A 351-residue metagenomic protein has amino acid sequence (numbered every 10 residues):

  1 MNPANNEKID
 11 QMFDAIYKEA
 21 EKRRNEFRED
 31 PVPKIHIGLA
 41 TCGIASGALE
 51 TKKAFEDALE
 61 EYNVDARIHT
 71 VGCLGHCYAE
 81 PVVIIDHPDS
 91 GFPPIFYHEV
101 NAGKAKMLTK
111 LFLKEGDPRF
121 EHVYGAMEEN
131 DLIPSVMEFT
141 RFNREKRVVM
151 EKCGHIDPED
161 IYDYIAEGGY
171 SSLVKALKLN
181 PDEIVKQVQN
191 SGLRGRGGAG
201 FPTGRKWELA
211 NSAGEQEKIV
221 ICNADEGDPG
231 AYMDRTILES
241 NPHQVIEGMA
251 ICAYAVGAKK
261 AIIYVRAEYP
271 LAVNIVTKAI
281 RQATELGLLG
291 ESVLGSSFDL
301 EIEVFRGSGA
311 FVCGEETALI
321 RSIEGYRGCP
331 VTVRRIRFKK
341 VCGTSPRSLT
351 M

Functional and structural regions predicted by a protein language model:
M1-M351: Feature of Fe-S/electron-transfer and energy-metabolism proteins that preferentially highlights extended coupling
